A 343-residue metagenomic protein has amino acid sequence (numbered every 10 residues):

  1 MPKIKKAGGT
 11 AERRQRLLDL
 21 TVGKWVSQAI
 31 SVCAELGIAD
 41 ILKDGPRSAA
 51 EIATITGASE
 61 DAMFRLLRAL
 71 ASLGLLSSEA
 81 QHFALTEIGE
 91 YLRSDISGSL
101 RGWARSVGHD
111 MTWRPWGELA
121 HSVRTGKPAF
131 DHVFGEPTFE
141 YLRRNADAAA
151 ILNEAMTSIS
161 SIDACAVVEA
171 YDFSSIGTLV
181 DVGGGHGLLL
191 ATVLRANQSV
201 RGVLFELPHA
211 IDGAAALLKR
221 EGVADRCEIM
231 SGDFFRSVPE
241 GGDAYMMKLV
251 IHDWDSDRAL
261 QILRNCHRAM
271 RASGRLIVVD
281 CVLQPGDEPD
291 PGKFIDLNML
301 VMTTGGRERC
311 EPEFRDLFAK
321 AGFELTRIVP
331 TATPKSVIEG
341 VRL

Functional and structural regions predicted by a protein language model:
P2, G98-E288, K335-V337, L343: Conserved adenosyl
P2-G8, R13-I55, E60-T178: Conserved Class I S-adenosyl-L-methionine-dependent methyltransferase catalytic core
L75, Q198, F323: Short phosphate-binding/catalytic loops that engage adenosine nucleotides
I277-A321, T326-R327: C-terminal alpha-helical "lid/dimerization" subdomain adjacent to the S-adenosyl-L-methionine
F323-L343: Core SAM-dependent methyltransferase catalytic element
